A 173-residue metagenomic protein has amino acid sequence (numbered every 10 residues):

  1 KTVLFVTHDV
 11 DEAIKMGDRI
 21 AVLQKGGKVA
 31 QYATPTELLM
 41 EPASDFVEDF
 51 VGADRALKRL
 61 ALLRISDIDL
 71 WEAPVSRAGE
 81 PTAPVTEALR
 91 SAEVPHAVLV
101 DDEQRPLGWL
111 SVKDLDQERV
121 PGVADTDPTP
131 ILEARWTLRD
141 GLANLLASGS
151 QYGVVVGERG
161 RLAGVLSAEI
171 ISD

Functional and structural regions predicted by a protein language model:
K1-V6: Conserved H-loop
H8-D11, K25: The feature captures the ABC ATPase H-loop/switch
A13-K15: A short, surface-exposed alpha-helical micro-motif characterized by mixed small hydrophobic and charged/polar residues
I20-L38, R161: Conserved switch/coupling elements of ABC/ABC-like ATPase nucleotide-binding domains
Q31-A33, E41, W109, V165: ABC ATPase "signature
L39-I68: C-terminal boundary and immediately downstream tail of ABC-type ATPase nucleotide-binding domains
P74-E103, D116-R119, D127-D173: The conserved cystathionine-beta-synthase
V112: Phosphate-binding active sites in nucleotide-utilizing proteins
